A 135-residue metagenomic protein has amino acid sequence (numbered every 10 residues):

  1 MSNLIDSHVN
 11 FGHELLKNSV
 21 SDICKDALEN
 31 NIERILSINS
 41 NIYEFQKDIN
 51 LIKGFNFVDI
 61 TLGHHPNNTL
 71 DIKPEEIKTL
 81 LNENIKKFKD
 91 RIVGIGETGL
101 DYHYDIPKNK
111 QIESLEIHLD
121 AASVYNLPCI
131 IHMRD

Functional and structural regions predicted by a protein language model:
M1-D135: Mid-domain alpha/beta scaffold segments of enzyme catalytic cores
